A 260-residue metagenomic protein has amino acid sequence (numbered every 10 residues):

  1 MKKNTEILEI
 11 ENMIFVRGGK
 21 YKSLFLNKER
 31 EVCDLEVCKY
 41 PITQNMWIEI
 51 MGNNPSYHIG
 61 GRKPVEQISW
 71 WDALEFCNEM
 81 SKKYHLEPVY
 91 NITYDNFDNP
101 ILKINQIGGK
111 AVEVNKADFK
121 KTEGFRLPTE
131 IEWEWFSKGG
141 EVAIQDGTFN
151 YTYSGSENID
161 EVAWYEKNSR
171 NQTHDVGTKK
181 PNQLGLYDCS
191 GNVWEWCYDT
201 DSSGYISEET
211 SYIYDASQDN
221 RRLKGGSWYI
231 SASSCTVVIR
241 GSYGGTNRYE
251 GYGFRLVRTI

Functional and structural regions predicted by a protein language model:
N4-Y57, G61-K82, F136, S190-G191: A short glycine-rich, aromatic-capped structural motif
I10-M13, V32-D34, R62, T122-G124 (+7 more regions): Extracellular structured ligand-interaction cores
F15, E66-Q67, R126-P128, E134 (+5 more regions): Structural recognition of the beta-strand scaffold that forms the well-ordered cores of secreted hydrolase catalytic
F15, P64, W135, T152 (+4 more regions): Conserved beta-strand positions that form and line the central face of beta-propeller blades
Y21, G60-E161, W196: Short, well-ordered surface patches within globular domains
E31, E141-V142, D146-G147, S169-Q172 (+1 more regions): Surface-exposed recognition segments
Y40, N45-N53, E79-K82, K138-V142 (+4 more regions): Glycine-rich, acidic and aromatic/proline-enriched surface loops and short helix-turn segments that act as binding
A111-K120, I159-S190, S217, G241-T246: Short, well-ordered junction/capping motifs at the entry into regular secondary structure
